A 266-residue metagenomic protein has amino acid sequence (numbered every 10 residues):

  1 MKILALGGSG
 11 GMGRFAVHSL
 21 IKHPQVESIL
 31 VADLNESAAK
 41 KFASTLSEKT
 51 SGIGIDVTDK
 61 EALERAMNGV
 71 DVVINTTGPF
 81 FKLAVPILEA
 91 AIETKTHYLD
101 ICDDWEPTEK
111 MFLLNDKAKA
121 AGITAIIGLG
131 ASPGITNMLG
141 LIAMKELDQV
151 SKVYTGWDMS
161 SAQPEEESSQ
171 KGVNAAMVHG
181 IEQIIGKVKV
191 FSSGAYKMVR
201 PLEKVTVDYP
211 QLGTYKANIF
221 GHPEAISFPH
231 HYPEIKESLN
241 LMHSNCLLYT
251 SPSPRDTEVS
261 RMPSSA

Functional and structural regions predicted by a protein language model:
L6-S9, R14-H18: N-terminal Rossmann NAD(P)H-binding glycine-rich loop of SDR-like oxidoreductase domains
N35-S37: Helix N-cap at the beta1-alpha1 junction of Rossmann-like dinucleotide-binding domains, i.e., the first residues
S47-T58: Rossmann-fold cofactor-recognition segment
V57-N68: Conserved Rossmann-fold cofactor-binding substructure of NAD(P)-dependent oxidoreductases
A91-P107: ADP-ribose/adenylate-binding Rossmann-like module
D103-I123: Rossmann-fold NAD(P)-binding glycine/threonine-rich loop
I123-N240: Rossmann-like dinucleotide-binding core of oxidoreductases
Y249-D256: Conserved small/polar residues in nucleotide/adenosyl-binding loops
